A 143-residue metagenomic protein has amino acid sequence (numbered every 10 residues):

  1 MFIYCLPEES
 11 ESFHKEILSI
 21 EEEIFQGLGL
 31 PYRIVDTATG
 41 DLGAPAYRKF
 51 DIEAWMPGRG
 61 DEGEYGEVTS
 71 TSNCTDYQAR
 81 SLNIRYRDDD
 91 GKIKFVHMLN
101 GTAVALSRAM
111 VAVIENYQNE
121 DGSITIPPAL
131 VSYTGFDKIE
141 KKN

Functional and structural regions predicted by a protein language model:
F2-N143: TRNA-recognition modules of translation machinery and tRNA-sensing kinases, especially anticodon-binding
